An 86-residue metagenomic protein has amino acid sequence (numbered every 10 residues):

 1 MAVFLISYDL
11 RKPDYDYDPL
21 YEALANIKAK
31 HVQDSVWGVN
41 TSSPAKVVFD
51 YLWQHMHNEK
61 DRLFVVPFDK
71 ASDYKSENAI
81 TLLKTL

Functional and structural regions predicted by a protein language model:
A2, D14-Y17, T85: Long protein-protein interaction modules used by eukaryotic assembly/scaffold proteins
L5-S7, V36-G38: Short aromatic/hydrophobic contact patches that present stacked aromatics for nucleic-acid/ligand binding
I6-D14: Short, surface-exposed ligand-recognition loops at beta-strand->loop->(often short) alpha-helix junctions that present
P13, T41-A45: Helix N-cap motif at beta-to-alpha junctions
D14-V36: Short, flexible N-terminal segments of the mature chain
P19-A25, V48-M56: Short amphipathic alpha-helices in soluble, non-transmembrane regions that often serve as interface/regulatory elements
H31-W37, A45, Y51: Extended, non-catalytic scaffold segments that flank or surround catalytic motifs
Q54-L86: C-terminal structural segments of small proteins and small subunits
